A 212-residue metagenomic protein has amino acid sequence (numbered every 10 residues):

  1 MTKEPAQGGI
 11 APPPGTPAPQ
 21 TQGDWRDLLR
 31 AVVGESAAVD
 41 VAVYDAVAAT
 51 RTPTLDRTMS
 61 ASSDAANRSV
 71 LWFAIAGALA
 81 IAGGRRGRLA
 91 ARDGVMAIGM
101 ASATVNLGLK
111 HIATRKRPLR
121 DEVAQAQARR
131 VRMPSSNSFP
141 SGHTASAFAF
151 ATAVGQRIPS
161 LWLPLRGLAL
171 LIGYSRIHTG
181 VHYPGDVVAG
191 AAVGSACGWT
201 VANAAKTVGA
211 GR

Functional and structural regions predicted by a protein language model:
T2-F73, N106-S136: N-terminal transmembrane-helix/juxtamembrane module of multi-pass inner/ER membrane proteins
T54-L55, R86-A90, L119, I158-L163: Membrane-helix interface segments
N67, A82-G84, A113-T114, P159 (+1 more regions): Short helix-capping/hinge motifs at transmembrane helix termini and TM-loop junctions
V70, V95-M100, T104, G108 (+3 more regions): Hydrophobic, lipid-facing residues on alpha-helical transmembrane segments of integral membrane proteins
L79, V105, L109-T114, G155 (+1 more regions): Membrane-water interface at transmembrane helix exits
A80-T104: Interfacial segments of alpha-helical transmembrane regions
M96-K110, L163-S175: Small-polar-interrupted transmembrane alpha-helices in polytopic inner-membrane proteins
V123-R212: Membrane-embedded catalytic cores of phosphoryl/pyrophosphoryl-handling enzymes
